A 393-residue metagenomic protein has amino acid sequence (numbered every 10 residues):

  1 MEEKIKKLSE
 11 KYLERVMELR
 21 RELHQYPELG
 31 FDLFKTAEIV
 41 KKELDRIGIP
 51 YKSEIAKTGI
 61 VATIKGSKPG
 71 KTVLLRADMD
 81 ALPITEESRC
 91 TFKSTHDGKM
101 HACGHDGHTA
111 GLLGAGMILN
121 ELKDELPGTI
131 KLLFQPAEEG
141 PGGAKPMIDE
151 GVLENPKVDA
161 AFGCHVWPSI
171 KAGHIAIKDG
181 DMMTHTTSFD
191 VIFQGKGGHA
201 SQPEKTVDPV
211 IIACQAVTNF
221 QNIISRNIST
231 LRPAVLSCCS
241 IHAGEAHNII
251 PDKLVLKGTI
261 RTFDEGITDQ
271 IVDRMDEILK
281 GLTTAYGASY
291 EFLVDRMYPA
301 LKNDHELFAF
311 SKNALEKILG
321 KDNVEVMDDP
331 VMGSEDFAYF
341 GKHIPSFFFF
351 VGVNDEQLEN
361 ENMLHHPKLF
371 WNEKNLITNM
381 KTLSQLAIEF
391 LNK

Functional and structural regions predicted by a protein language model:
E2-H101, A110-L113, M117-L126: Acidic/His- and Gly-rich active-site-bordering loop/insert found across diverse amide/peptide-bond hydrolases
L23, A62, L75, H105 (+8 more regions): Divalent metal-coordination and catalytic microenvironments
G59-T63, D190, F348: Conserved hydrophobic/aromatic beta-strand scaffold that supports enzyme active sites
K71-L74, I130-K131, V158-F162, N323-V324 (+1 more regions): Structural motif
L82-I84, S88-M100, D106-G107, L113 (+2 more regions): Histidine/acidic-residue-rich, glycine-tolerant segments that coordinate divalent metal ions
I211-K393: Metal-dependent amide/peptide-bond hydrolase catalytic core, centered on the "pita-bread" metallohydrolase fold
